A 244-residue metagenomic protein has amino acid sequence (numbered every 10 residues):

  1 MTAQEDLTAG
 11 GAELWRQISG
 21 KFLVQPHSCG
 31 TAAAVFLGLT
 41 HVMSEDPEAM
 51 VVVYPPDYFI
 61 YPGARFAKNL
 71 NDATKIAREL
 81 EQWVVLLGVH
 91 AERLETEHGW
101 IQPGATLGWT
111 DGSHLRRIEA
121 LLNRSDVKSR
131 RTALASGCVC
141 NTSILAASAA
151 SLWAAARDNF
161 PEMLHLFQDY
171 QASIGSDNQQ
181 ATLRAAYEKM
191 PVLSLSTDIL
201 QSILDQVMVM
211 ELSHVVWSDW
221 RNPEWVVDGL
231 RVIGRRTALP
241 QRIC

Functional and structural regions predicted by a protein language model:
M1-V53, Y58-A67, N71, V89: Conserved N-terminal catalytic core of the sugar/cofactor nucleotidyltransferase
T2, Y54, L122-S125, A147 (+1 more regions): A conserved hydrophobic position in a structured secondary element of the catalytic/binding core that shapes
K21, M50-V52, W83-L86, S143-I144 (+2 more regions): Structural motif
S28-A33, R93-E95, D126-K128, V215-W217: A short acidic, often aromatic-flanked loop/helix-cap motif at beta-alpha or helix-coil junctions that lines enzyme
G38, D57, I101, S148 (+1 more regions): Residue-level signal for inorganic ion chemistry
H41-V52, T106-G112, R231-G234: A polyampholytic, Gly/Pro-enriched intrinsically disordered region
G63-A185, V207: Conserved core of the sugar-phosphate nucleotidyltransferase
A147-C244: Left-handed beta-helix
